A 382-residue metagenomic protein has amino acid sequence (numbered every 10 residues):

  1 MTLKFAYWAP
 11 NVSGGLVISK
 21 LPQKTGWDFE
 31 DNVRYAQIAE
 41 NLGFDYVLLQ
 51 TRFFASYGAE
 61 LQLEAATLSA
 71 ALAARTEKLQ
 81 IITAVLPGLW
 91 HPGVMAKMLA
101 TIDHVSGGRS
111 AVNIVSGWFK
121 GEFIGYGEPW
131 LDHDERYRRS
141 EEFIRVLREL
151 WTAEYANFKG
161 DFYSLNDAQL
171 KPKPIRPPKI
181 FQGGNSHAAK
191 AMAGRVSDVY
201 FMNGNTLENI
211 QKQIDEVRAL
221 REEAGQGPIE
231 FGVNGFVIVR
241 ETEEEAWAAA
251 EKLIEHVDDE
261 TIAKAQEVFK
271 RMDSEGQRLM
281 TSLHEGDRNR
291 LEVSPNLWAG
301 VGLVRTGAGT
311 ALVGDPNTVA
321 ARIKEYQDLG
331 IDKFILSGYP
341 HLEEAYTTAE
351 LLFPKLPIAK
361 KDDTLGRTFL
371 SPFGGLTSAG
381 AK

Functional and structural regions predicted by a protein language model:
M1-R75, K159, K173-P178: N-terminal beta1-alpha1-beta2 module of alpha/beta enzyme domains
T2-L3, Y7-N11, Y126, H133-P174 (+2 more regions): An alpha-helical appendage that flanks or caps ligand/catalytic pockets
L3-Y7, V47-L49, Q80-T83, S110-I114 (+4 more regions): Hydrophobic faces of well-ordered beta-strands that scaffold small-molecule active sites in alpha/beta enzyme cores
F5, A39, G43, L72 (+9 more regions): Conserved, mostly hydrophobic/aromatic
G15-E30, A84-G93, P129-D134, P172-H187 (+3 more regions): Active-site mouth loops of central-metabolism enzymes
G26-A39, M95-M98, G183-M192, A250-K252 (+1 more regions): Short, acidic/polar
E30-Q50, M192-N203, E325-D332: Catalytic domains of carbohydrate-active enzymes, especially glycoside hydrolases
Y46-L68, G204-L207, K333-A349: Glycine-rich, proline-tolerant flexible connector loops at the mouths of alpha/beta enzymes
